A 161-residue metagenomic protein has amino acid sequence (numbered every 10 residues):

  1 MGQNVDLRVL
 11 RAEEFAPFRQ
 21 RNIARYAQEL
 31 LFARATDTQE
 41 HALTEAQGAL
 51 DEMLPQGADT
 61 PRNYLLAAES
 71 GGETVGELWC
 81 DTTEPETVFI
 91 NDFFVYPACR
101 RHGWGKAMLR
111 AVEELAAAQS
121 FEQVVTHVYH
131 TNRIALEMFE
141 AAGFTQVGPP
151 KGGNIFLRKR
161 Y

Functional and structural regions predicted by a protein language model:
V5, V9-N91, Y96-P97, L109-A111 (+3 more regions): Acetyl-CoA-dependent GNAT
V75, H102-W104: Short glycine-rich loop/turn motifs that provide flexible caps or phosphate-binding loops at active sites
Y96-A98, H102, H130-T131: Active-site acidic-Proline motif in GNAT/NAT acetyltransferases
K106, H130-P149, I155: Conserved active-site alpha-helix within GNAT-family acetyltransferase domains
A116-H127: Conserved GNAT acetyl-CoA-binding A-motif
